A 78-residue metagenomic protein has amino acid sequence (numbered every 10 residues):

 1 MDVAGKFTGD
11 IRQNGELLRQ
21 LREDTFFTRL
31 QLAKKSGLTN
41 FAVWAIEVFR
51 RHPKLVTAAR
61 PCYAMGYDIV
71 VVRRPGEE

Functional and structural regions predicted by a protein language model:
M1-E16, Y63, P75-E78: N-terminal flexible/basic segments that precede or flank functional cores
R12, R22-D24, H52: Short amphipathic helical patch at the helix-1/turn junction of helix-turn-helix
E16-K34, R60: Short basic helix-loop element that most often maps to the first helix and adjoining turn of HTH DNA-binding modules
G37-P53: Recognition helix of helix-turn-helix/homeodomain-like DNA-binding domains that insert into the DNA major groove
V56-V72: DNA major-groove recognition helix of helix-turn-helix/homeodomain DNA-binding modules
